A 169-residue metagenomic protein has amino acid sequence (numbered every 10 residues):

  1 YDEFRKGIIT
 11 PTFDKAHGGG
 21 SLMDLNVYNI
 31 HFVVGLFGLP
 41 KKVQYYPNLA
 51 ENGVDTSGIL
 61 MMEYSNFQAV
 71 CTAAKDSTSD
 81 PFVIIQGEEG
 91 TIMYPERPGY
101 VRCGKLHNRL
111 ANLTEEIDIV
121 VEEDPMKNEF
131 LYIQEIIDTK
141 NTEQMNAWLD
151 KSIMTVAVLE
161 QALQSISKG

Functional and structural regions predicted by a protein language model:
Y1-D2, R97-G99, V121-M126: Short coil/turn segments
Y1-V43, G169: Predominantly a Rossmann-like dinucleotide-binding segment in NAD(P)-dependent oxidoreductases
A16-H17, L113-I117: Short glycine/proline- and acidic residue-enriched helix-loop micro-motifs that form flexible lids or anion-recognition
L25, P125, M154: Soluble or luminal CAZymes and related metallo-dependent hydrolases
N29-R102, F130-T139: Contiguous beta-strand/loop segments that form the cofactor/metal-binding neighborhood of enzyme cores
L106-R109, V121: A structural signal for the main folded, soluble domain(s) of proteins
I117-L131, A147: Active-site loop of classical SDR/Rossmann-like NAD(P)-dependent oxidoreductases, centered on the catalytic Tyr-X3-Lys
L131-G169: C-terminal helix-rich "cap/oligomerization" subdomain common to oxidoreductases
